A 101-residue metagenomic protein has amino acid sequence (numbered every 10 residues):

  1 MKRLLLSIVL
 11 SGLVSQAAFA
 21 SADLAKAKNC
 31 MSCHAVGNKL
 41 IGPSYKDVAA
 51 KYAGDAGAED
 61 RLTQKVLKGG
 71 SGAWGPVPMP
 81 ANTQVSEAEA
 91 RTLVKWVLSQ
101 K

Functional and structural regions predicted by a protein language model:
L4-L13: Sec-dependent N-terminal signal peptides
V14-A20: Sec/Tat signal peptide C-region and signal peptidase I cleavage site
A22-L24: Immediate flanking context of iron-sulfur cluster ligation sites
K26, A35-K65: Gly/Gly-Pro-rich "capping" loops immediately C-terminal to redox-active cysteine motifs in periplasmic/lumenal
N29-V36, L93: The canonical Cys-X-X-Cys-His
I41-A50, K65-V94: Axial heme c-ligation environment in periplasmic c-type cytochrome domains
